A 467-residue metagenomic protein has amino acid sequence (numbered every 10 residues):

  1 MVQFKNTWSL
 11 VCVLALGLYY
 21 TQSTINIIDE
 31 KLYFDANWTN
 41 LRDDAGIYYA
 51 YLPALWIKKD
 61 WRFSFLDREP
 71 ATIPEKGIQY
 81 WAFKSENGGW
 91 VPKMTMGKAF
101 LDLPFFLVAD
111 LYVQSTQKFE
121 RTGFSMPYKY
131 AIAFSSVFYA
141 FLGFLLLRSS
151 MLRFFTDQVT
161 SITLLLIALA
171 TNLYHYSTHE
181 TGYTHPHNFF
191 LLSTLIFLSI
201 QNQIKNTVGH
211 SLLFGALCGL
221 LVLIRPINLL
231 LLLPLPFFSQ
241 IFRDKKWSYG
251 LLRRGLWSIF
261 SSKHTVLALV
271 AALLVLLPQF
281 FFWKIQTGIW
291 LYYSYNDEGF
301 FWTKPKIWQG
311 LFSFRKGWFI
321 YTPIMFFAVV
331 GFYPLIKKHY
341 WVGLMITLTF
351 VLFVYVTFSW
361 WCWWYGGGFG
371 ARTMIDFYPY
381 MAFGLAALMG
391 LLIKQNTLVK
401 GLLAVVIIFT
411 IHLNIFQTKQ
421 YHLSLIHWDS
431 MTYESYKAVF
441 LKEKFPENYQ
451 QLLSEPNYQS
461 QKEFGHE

Functional and structural regions predicted by a protein language model:
M1-Y33, I132, L142, L152-R153 (+4 more regions): Start-transfer (signal-anchor) and selected internal transmembrane alpha helices of multi-pass inner/ER membrane
V2, F144-R148, I320-T347, M381-L388 (+1 more regions): Hydrophobic, aromatic-rich transmembrane alpha-helices and their immediate juxtamembrane boundary segments
I28-N40, G368, L402-E467: Membrane-embedded, lumen/periplasm-facing catalytic core of multi-pass transferases that use lipid-linked donors
L52, L164, H210-R225, L232-F237 (+1 more regions): Membrane-interface alpha helices of multi-pass inner-membrane proteins
D102, P234-K245, S261-P334, Y340 (+3 more regions): Membrane-lumen/periplasm interface segments of specific transmembrane helices in polyprenyl phosphate-linked
Q114-T122, L142-T171, F190, N206-L213 (+2 more regions): Transmembrane-helix signature of polytopic, membrane-embedded enzymes that assemble or transfer cell-envelope glycans
E120-G143, L164-L191, L198, G219 (+2 more regions): Aromatic- and kink-enriched transmembrane "portal" helix at the membrane-lumen/periplasm boundary that abuts
L195-S211, I336: Membrane-interface transmembrane helices that cradle and orient dolichyl/undecaprenyl
